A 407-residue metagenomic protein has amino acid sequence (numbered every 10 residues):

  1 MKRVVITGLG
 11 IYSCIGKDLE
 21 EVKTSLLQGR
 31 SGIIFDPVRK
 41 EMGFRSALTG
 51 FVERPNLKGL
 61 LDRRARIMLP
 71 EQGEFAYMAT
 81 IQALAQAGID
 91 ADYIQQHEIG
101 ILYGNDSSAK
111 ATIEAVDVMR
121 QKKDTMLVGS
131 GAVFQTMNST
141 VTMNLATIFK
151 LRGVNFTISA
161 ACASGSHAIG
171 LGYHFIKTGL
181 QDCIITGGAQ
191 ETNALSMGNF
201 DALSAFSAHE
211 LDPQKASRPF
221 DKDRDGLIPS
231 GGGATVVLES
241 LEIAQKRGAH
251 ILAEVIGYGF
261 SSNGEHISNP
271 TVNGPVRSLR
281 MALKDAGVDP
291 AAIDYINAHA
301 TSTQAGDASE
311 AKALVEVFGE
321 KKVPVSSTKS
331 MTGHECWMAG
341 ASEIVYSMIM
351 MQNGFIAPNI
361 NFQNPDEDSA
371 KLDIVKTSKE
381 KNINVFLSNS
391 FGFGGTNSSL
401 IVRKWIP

Functional and structural regions predicted by a protein language model:
M1-A65, A87, E242-E254, V345-N359 (+1 more regions): ACP-dependent fatty acid/polyketide chain-elongation machinery
R3-T7, R30-F35, L211-A286, Y295 (+1 more regions): Condensing-enzyme catalytic core mediating Claisen C-C bond formation in acyl metabolism
I6, L27-A160, A189-M197, P290-A305: Conserved beta-ketoacyl condensing-enzyme motif
G8, L26, T80, I101 (+10 more regions): Conserved small-residue
E20-L27, K110-M126, F175-T178, N199-E210 (+3 more regions): A glycine- and small-aliphatic-rich helix-loop capping segment at beta-alpha/alpha-beta transitions that lines
A76-I89, N138-V141, A146-F149, N155-A189 (+3 more regions): Active-site-proximal alpha-helical scaffold in enzymes
K122-G129, G170, H174, E191-K246 (+1 more regions): Glycine-/small-residue-rich "gating" segment that lines the acyl/pantetheine channel and substrate pocket
L180-D225, Y258-P270, A298-D307, K322-L372: Acyl-CoA/ACP chain-elongation machinery
